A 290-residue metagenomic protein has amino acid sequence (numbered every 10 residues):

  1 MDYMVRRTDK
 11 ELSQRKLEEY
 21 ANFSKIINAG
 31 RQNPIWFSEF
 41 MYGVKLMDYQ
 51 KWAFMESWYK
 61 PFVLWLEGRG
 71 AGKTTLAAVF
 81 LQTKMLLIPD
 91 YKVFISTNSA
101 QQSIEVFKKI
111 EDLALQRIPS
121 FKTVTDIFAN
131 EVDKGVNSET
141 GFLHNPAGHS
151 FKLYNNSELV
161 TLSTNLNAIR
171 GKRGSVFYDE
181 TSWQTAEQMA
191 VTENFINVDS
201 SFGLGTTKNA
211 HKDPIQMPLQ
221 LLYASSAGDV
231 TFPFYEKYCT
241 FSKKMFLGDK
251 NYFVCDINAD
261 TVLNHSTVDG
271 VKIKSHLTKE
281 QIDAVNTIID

Functional and structural regions predicted by a protein language model:
D2-D290: Phosphate/NTP-binding elements of NTP-utilizing enzymes
